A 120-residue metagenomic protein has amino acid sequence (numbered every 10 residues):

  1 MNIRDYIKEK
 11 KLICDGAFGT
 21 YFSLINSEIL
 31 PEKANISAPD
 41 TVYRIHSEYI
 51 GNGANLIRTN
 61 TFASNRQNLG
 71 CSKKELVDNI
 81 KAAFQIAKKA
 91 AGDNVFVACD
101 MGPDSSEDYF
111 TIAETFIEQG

Functional and structural regions predicted by a protein language model:
M1-G120: Domain-level signal for soluble alpha/beta catalytic cores
